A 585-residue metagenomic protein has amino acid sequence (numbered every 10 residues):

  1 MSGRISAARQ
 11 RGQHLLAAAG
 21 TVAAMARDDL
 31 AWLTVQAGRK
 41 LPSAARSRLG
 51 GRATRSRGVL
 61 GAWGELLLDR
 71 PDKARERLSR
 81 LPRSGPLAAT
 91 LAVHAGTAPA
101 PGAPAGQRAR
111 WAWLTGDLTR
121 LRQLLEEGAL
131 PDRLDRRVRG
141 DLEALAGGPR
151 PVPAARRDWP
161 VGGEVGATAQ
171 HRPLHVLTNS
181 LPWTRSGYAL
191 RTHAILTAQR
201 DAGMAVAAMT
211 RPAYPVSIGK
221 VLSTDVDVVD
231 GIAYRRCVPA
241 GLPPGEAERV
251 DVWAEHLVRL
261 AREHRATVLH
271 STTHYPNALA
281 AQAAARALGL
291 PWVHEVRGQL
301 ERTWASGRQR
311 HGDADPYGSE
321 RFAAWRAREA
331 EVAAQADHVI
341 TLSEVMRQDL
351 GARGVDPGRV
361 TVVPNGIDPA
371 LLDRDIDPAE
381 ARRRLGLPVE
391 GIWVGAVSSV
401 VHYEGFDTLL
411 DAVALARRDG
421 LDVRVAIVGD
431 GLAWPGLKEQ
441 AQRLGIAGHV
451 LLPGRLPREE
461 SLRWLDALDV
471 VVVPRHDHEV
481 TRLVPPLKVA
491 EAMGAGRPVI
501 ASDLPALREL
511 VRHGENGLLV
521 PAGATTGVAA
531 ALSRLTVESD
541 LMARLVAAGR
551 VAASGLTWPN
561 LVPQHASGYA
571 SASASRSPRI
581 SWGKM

Functional and structural regions predicted by a protein language model:
M1-G58, V138-I232: N-terminal subdomain of nucleotide-sugar transferases
W159-V161, D373-L387: A short helix/loop element that forms part of the nucleotide-sugar donor recognition site in Leloir-type
P173-H175, P388-E404, L410-V413: Conserved donor-binding/catalytic core segment of Leloir-type glycosyltransferases
P212, V345, G366: Carbohydrate-associated surface elements
W434-E460: Nucleotide-activated donor-binding/catalytic signature segment of Leloir-type glycosyltransferases, i.e., the conserved
H449, R534, L541-G555, S567: A short, well-ordered alpha-helix in the C-terminal region of glycosyltransferases
V473, E491-A501: Short hydrophobic beta-strand element within catalytic cores of glycosyltransferases and related nucleotide-activated
H513-G514, L518-T525, R534-D540: Conserved acidic donor-binding segment of nucleotide-sugar-dependent glycosyltransferases
